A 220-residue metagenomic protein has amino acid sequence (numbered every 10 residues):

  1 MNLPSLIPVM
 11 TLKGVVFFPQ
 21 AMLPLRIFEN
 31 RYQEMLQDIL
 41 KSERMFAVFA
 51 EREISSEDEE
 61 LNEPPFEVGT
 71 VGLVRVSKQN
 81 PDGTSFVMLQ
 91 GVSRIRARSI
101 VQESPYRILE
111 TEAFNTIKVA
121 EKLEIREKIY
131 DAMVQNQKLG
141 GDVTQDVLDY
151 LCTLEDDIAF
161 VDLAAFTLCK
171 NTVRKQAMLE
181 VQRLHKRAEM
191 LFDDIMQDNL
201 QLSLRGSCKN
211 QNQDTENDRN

Functional and structural regions predicted by a protein language model:
M1-N220: N-terminal low-complexity, acidic/polar interaction/targeting segments
